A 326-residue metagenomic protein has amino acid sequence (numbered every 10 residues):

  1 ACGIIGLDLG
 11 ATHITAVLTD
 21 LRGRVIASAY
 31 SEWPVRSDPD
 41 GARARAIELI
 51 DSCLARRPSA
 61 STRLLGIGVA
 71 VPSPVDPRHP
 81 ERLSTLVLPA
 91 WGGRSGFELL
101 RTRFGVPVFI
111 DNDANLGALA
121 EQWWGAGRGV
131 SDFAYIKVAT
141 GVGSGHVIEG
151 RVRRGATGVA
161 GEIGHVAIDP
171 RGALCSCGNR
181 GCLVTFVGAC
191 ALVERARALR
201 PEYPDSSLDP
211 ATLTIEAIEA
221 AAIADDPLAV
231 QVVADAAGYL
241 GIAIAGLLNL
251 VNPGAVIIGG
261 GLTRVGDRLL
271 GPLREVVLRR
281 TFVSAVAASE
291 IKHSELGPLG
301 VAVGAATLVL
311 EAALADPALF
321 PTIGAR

Functional and structural regions predicted by a protein language model:
A1-R63, T102-F104, W124, V130 (+2 more regions): ATP-binding/phosphotransfer module of carbohydrate and carboxylate kinases, centering on a glycine-rich
L7, R57, R63-V193, G304 (+1 more regions): Phosphate-binding/catalytic loop of phosphoryl-transfer enzymes
